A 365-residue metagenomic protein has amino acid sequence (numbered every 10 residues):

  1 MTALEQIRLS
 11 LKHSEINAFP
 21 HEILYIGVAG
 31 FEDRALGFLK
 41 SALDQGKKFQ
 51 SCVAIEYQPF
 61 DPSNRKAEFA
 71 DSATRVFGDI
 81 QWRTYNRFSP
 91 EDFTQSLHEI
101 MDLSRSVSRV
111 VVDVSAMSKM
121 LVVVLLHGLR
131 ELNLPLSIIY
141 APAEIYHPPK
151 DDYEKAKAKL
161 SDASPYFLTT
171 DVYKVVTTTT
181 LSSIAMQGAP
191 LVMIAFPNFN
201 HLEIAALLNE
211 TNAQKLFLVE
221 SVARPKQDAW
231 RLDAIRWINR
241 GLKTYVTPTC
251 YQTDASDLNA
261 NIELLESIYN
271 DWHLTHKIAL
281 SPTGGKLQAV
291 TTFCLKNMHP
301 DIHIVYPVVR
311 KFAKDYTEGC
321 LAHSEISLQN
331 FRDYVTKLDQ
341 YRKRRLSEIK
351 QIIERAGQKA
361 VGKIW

Functional and structural regions predicted by a protein language model:
M1-R109, M120-W365: Long, low-complexity, Lys/Arg-enriched
S115: Interfaces and regulatory segments of ATP-dependent nucleotide/adenylate/phosphodiester-chemistry enzymes
